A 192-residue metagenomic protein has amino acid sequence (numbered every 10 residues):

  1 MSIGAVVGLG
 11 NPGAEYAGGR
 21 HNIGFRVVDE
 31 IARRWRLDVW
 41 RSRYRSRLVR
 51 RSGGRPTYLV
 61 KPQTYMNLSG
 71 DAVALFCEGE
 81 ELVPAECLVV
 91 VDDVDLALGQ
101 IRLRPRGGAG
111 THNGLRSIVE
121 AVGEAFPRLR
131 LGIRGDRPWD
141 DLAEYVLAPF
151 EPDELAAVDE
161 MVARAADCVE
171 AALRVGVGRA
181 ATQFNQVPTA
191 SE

Functional and structural regions predicted by a protein language model:
M1-R106, L115-L129, D136-D141, A156-A163 (+1 more regions): Nucleotide and nucleotide-moiety/phosphate-recognizing core
R102-G108, V146-F150: Short glycine-enriched, charge-decorated loop/helix-capping segments at active-site entrances that position
L131-R134, F150: Short, loop-centered acidic/histidine patches that primarily coordinate divalent metals
D153: Electrostatically charged, flexible surface regions
